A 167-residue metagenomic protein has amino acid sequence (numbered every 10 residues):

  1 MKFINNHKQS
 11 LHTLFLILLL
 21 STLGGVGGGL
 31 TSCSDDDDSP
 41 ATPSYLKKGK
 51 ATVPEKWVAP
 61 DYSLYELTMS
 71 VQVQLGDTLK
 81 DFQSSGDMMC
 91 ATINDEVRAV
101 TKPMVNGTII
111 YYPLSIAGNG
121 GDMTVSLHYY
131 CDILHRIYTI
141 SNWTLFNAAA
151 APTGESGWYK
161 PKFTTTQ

Functional and structural regions predicted by a protein language model:
M1-S10: N-terminal secretory signal peptides that target proteins for export/translocation
K2-F3, G24-V53: Bacterial Sec-dependent N-terminal signal peptides
L14-G27: Bacterial N-terminal signal peptides
T42-I93: Short, surface-exposed binding/anchoring microloops in extracellular/periplasmic proteins
D87-M123: Tryptophan-paired
Y129-T139: Short acidic/polar inter-strand loop motif in beta-rich domains
W143-Q167: Extracellular beta-sheet/turn segments enriched in Thr/Pro/Gly and aliphatic residues
